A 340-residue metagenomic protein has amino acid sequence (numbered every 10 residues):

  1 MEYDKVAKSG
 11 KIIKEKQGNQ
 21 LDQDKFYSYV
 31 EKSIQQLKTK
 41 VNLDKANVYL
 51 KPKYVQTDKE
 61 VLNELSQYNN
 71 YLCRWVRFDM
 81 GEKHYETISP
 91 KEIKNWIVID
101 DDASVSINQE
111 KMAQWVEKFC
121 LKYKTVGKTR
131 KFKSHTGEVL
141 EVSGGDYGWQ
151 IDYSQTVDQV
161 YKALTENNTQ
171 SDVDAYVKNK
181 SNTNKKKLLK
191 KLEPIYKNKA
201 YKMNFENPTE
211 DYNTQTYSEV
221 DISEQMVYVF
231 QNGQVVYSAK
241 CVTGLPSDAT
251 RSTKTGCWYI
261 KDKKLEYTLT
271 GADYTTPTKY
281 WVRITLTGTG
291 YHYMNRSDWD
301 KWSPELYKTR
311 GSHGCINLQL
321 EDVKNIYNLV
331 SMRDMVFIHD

Functional and structural regions predicted by a protein language model:
M1-W258, D262-T276, Y280, V330-S331 (+1 more regions): Surface-exposed, secretory/extracytoplasmic low-complexity segments enriched in Ser/Thr/Asn/Gly/Pro
Q114, S252-T255, G271-D340: Exported/periplasmic cell-wall-interacting domains
